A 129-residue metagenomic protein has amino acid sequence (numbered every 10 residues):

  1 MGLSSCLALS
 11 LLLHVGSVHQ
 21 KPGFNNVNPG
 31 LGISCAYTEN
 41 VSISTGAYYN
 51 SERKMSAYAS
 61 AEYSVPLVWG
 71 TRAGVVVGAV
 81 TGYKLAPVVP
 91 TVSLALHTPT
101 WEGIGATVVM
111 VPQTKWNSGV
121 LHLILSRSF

Functional and structural regions predicted by a protein language model:
L3-E52, S56-Y58, Y63, S126-S128: Short glycine/proline- and aromatic-enriched beta-strand/turn motifs that initiate or cap beta-hairpins
H14-G16, S64, V76-G82: Short glycine-rich beta-strand segments
V18-V27, A47-Y58, W69, A79-V89 (+1 more regions): Solvent-exposed loop/turn segments connecting transmembrane beta-strands in outer-membrane beta-barrel proteins
E39-I43, V68-A73, P99-V108: Repeated loop/turn-to-beta-strand initiation elements of outer-membrane beta-barrel proteins
E62-S64, T91-H97: Short, charged beta->alpha transition segments
V89-P90, P99-I104, W116-S118, S128: Subset of outer-membrane beta-barrel
